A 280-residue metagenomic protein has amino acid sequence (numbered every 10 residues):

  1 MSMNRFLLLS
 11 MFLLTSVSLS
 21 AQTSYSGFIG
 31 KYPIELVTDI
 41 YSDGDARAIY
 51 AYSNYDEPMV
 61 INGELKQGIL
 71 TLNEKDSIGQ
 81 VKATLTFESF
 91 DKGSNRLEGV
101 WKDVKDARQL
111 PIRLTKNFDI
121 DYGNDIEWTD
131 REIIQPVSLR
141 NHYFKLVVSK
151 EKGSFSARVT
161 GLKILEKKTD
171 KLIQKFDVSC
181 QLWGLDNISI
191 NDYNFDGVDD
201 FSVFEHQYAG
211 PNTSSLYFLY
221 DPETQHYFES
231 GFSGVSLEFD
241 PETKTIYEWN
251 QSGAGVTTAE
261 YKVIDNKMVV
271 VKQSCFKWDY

Functional and structural regions predicted by a protein language model:
T15-S18: N-terminal signal peptide c-region/cleavage motif recognized by signal peptidases
Q22-F28, Y41-Y55, V60-N62, K66-A157 (+1 more regions): Acidic, small-residue rich beta-repeat scaffolds with periodic aromatic anchors
Q135, G184-Y193, V235-Y247: Beta-propeller blade termini
Y143-V147, D192-E205, K244-I246: Acidic/hydrophobic-patterned starts of short beta strands in beta-sheet-rich repeat architectures
A157-G161, G210-Y217, G255-E260: Structural motif
I173-C180, H226-F228: A short beta-strand motif characteristic of beta-propeller blades
E205-Q207, S252: Residue-level signature of beta-propeller blades and closely related beta-rich strand-turn architectures in secreted
L216-F239: Extracellular C-terminal loop/segment signatures of secreted glycoproteins
